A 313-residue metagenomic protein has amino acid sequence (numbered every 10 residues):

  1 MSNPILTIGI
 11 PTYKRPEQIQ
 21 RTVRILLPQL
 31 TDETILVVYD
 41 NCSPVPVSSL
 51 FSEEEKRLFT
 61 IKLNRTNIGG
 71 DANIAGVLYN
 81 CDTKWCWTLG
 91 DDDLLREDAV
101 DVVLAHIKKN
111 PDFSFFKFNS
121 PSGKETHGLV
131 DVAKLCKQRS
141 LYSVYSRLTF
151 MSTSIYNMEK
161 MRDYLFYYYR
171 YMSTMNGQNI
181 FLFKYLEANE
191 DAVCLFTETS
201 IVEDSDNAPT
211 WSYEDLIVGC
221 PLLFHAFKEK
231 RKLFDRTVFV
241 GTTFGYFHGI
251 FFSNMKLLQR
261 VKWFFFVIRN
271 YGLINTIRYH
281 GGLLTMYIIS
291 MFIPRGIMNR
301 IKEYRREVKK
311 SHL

Functional and structural regions predicted by a protein language model:
P4-T7, I35: Cell-envelope/extracellular polymer assembly enzymes that use nucleotide-activated donors
R15-P28: Short, well-formed alpha-helical segments that are part of the catalytic scaffolds of diverse glycosyltransferases
Y39-L50: A conserved acidic beta->alpha catalytic loop
N64-C81: Glycine-rich, basic loop-to-helix element that forms the pyrophosphate-binding segment of sugar-nucleotide handling
C86: Short aromatic/hydrophobic "clamp" motif used to bind/position activated sugar donors
L94, D98-V130: Conserved donor NDP-sugar-binding/catalytic core segment of glycosyltransferases
L135-W211: Conserved nucleotide-sugar donor-binding catalytic segment
I180-F183, E187, A192-L313: C-terminal subregions of glycosyltransferases and related glycan-biosynthesis enzymes
